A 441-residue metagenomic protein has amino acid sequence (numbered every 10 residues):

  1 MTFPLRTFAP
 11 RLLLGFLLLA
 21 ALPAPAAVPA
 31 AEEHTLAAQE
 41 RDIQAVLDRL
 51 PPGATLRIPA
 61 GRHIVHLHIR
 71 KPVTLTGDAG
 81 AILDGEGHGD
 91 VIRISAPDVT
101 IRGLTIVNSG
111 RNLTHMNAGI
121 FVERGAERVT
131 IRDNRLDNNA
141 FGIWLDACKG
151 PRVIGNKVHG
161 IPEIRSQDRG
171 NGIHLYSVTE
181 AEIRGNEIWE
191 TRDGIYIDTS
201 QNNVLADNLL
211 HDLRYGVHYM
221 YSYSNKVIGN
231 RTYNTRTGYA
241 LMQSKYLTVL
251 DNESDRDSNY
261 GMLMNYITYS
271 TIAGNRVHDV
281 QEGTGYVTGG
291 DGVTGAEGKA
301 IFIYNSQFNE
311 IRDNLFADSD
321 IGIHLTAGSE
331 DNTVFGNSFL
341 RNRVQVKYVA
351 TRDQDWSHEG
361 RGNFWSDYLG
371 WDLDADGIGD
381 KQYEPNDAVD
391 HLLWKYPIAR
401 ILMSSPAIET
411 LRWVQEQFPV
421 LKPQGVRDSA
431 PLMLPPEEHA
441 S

Functional and structural regions predicted by a protein language model:
T2-L13: Bacterial N-terminal signal peptides that target proteins for export
R11-P23: Bacterial N-terminal signal peptides
A31-I64: Acidic Gly/Asp/Thr-rich repetitive segments characteristic of extracellular carbohydrate-active and adhesion proteins
Q44, D48, H63-T76, L83-R128 (+2 more regions): Extracellular beta-strand-rich solenoid/capping regions of secreted or surface-exposed proteins that bind or remodel
R57, H68, T76, D84 (+22 more regions): Extracellular beta-strand solenoid repeats
G85-R93, T114-E123, N138-L145, R165-Y176 (+7 more regions): Extracellular beta-strand/beta-solenoid scaffold signature
Y260, R276-Y304, N309-D313, A317-S441: Functionally critical loop-and-helix segments that line ligand-binding/catalytic clefts of soluble enzyme domains
